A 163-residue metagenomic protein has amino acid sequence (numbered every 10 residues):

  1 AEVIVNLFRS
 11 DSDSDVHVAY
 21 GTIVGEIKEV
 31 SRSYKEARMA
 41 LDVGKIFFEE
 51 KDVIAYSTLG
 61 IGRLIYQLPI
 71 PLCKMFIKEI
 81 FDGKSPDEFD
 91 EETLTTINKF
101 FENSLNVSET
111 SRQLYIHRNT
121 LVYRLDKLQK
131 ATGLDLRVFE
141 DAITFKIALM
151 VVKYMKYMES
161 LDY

Functional and structural regions predicted by a protein language model:
A1-Y163: Cytosolic nucleotide-utilizing catalytic cores of signal-transduction proteins
